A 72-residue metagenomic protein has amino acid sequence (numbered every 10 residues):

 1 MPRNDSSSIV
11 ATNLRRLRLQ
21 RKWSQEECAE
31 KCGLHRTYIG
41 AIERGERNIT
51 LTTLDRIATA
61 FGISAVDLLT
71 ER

Functional and structural regions predicted by a protein language model:
M1-Q20: A short, Lys/Arg-rich alpha-helix, primarily the initiator
P2, T59, L69-R72: Short, charged recognition helix plus adjacent turn of helix-turn-helix-like nucleic-acid-binding domains
T12, K22-W23, I49-T52: Residue-level signal for the short linker/turn that defines the boundary of a DNA-recognition helix
R15, E26, D55: Residues within the helices of the helix-turn-helix
L19, E30, T59: Alpha-helical residues within the helix-turn-helix
K22-A41: Short alpha-helical DNA-recognition segment
T37, R47, V66: Key DNA-contact positions within bacterial/archaeal DNA-binding proteins
T53-D67: DNA major-groove recognition helix of helix-turn-helix/homeodomain DNA-binding modules
